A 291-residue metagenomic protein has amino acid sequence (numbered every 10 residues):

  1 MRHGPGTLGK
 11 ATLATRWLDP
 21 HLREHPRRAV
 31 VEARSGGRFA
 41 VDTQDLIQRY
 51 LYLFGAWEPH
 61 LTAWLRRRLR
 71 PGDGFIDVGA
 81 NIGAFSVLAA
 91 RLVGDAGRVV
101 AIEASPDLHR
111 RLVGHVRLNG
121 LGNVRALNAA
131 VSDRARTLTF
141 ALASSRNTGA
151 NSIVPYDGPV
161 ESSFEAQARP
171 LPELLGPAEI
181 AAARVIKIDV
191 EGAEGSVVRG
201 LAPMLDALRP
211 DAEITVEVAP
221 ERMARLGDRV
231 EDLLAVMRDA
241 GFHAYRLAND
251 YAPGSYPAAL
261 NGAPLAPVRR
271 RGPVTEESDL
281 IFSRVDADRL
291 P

Functional and structural regions predicted by a protein language model:
M1-P291: Phosphate/nucleotide-binding beta-alpha loop and adjacent structural elements of enzyme active sites
